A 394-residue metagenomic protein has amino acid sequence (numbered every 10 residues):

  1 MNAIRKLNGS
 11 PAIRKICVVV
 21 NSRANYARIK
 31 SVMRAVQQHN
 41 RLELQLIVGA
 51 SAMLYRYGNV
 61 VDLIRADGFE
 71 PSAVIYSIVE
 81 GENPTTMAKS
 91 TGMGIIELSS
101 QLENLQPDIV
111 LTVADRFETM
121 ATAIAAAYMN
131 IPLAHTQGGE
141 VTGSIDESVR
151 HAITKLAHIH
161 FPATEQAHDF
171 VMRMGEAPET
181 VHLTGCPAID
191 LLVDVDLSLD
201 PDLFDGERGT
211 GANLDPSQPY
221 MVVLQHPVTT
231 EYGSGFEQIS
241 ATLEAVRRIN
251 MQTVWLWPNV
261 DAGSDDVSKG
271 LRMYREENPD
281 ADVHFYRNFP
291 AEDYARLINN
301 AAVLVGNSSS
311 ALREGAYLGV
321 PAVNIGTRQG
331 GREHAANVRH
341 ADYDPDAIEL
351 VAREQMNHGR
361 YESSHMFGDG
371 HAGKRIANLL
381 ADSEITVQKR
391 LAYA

Functional and structural regions predicted by a protein language model:
M1-A394: Nucleotide-activated sugar donor-binding and catalytic core shared by glycosyltransferases and related lipid-linked
